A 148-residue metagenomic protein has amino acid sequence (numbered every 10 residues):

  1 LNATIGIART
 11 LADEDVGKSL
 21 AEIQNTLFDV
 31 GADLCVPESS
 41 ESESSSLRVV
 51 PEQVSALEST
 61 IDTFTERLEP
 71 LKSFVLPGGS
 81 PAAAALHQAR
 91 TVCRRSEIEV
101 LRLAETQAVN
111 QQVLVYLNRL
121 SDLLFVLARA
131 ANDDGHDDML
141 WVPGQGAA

Functional and structural regions predicted by a protein language model:
N2-A148: Phosphate/pyrophosphate-binding loop motifs in nucleotide- or prenyl diphosphate-using proteins
